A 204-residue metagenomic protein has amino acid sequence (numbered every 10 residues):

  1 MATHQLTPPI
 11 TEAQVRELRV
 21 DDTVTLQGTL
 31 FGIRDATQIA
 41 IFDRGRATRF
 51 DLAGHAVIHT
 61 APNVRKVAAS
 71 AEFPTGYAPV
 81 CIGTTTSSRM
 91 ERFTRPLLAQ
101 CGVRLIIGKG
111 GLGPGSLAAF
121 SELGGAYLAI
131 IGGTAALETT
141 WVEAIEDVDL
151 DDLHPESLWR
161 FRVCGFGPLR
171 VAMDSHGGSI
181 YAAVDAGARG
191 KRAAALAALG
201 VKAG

Functional and structural regions predicted by a protein language model:
M1-I10: Short, structured beta-strand/loop micro-motifs enriched in basic residues and often containing a Trp
E12-E17: Short, surface-exposed secondary-structure edge patches
T23, T29-I33, S175: Short, charged beta-turn/beta-strand-edge "cap" motif at the junction between a beta-strand and an adjacent loop
G32-G167: Feature captures the catalytic cores and cofactor-binding loops of soluble hydro-lyases/lyases that act on carboxylate
T140-G204: C-terminal binding/interaction regions
